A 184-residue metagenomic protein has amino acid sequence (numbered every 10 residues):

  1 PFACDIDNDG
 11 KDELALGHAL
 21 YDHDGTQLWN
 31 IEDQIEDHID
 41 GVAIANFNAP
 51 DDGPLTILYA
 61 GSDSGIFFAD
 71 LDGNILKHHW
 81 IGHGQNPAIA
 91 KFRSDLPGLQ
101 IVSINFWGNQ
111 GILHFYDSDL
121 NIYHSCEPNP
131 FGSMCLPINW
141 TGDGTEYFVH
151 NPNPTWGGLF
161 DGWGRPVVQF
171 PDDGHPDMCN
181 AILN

Functional and structural regions predicted by a protein language model:
P1-N184: Beta-propeller-forming repeat regions
